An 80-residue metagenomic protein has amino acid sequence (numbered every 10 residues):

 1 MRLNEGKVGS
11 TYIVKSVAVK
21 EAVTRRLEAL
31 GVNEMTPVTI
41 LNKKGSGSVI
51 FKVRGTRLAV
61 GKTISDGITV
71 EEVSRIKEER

Functional and structural regions predicted by a protein language model:
L3, L27-G31: Short, surface-exposed secondary-structure edge patches
L3-E5, T11: Short beta-strand-turn/beta-hairpin segments enriched in glycine/proline and small hydrophobics that form edge-strand
S10-V23: Short, structured beta-strand/loop micro-motifs enriched in basic residues and often containing a Trp
T11-Y12, S48-R80: C-terminal structural segments of small proteins and small subunits
A22-R26, T36: Short alpha-helix capping/helix-loop boundary micro-motifs
